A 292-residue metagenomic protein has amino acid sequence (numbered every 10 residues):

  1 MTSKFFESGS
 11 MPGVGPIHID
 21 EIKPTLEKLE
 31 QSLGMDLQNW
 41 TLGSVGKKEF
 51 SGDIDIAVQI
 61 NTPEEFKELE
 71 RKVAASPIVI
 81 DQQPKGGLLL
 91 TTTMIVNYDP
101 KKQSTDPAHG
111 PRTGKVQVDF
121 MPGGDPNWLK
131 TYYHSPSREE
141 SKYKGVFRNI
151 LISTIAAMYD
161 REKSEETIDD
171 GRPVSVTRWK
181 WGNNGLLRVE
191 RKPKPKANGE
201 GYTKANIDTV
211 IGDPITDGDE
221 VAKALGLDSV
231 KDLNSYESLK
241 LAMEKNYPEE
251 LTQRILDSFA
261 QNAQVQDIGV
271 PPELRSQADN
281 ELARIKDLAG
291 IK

Functional and structural regions predicted by a protein language model:
M1-L42: Helical scaffold of the NTase/Pol beta-like nucleotidyltransferase catalytic core
M1-T2, D257, Q261-K292: Intrinsically disordered, compositionally biased, charge-dense segments
L26-K67: Active-site nucleotide-donor binding segment shared across nucleotidyl transfer reactions
S32, S76, L288-I291: Surface-exposed polar/charged interaction patches
T41-K48, I80-Q83, P107-A108: Catalytic micro-motifs at enzyme active sites that drive phosphoryl/nucleotidyl and oxygen chemistry
E65-I78: Short amphipathic alpha-helices in soluble, non-transmembrane regions that often serve as interface/regulatory elements
L90-M94: Mature, function-bearing regions of proteins
I95-V96, K101, D106-P271: Catalytic cores of NTP-dependent nucleotidyl/adenyl transfer enzymes across multiple folds
